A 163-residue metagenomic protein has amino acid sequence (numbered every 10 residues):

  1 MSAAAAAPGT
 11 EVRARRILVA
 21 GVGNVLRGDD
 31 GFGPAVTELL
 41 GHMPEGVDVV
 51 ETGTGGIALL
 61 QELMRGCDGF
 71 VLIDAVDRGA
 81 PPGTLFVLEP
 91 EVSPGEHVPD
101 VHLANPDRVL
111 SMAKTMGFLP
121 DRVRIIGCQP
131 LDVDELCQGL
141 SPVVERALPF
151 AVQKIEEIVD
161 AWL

Functional and structural regions predicted by a protein language model:
M1-D121, I125-Q129, Q138-P149, K154-W162: N-terminal catalytic or cofactor-binding beta/alpha core of small enzyme domains
D132: Short Asp/Glu-rich motifs
